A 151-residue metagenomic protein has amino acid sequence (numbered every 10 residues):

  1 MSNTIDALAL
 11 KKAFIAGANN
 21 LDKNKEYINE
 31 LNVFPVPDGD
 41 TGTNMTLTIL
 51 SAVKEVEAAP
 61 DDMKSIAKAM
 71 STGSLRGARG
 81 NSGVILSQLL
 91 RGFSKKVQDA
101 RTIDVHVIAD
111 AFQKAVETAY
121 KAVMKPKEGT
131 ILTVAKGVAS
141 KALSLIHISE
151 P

Functional and structural regions predicted by a protein language model:
M1-P35: N-terminal amphipathic/basic leader segments beginning at the initiator methionine
A7, D22-N24, K54-G73, L89 (+1 more regions): Transmembrane helical cores of multi-pass ion-transport proteins
A9, A16, N20, S51 (+2 more regions): Charged, amphipathic alpha-helical oligomerization/scaffolding segments
K12-N19, M45-P60, A69: Short, contiguous, well-ordered secondary-structure segments
P35-L47, G73-R91: Conserved phosphate/anionic-ligand binding catalytic regions in large, soluble enzymes, centered on
T46-E57, S87-S94, Q98, Y120 (+1 more regions): Regular secondary-structure segments
N81-V84, R101-S144: A structural-propensity feature for long, helix-poor, extended segments
S144-P151: Residue-level detector of conserved catalytic or cofactor/ligand-binding positions in enzyme active sites
